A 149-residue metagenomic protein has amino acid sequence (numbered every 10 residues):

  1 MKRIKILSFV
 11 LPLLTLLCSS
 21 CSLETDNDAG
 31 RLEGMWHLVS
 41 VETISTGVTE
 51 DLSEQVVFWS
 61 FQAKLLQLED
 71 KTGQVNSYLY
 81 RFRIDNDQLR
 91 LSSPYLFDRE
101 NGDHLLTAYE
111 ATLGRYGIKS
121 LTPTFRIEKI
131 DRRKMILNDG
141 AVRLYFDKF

Functional and structural regions predicted by a protein language model:
M1-V10: Bacterial N-terminal signal peptides that target proteins for export
L11-T15: Residue-level signal for mature regions of secreted extracellular proteins and peptides
L17-S20: C-terminal motif of bacterial Sec signal peptides marking the signal peptidase cleavage site
S22-H37: N-terminal helix-cap/turn-to-beta initiation motif at the start of protein domains
E33-M35, Q62-Q67, I130-I136: Short, hydrophobic/aromatic-rich segments at coil-to-beta transitions
E42-S53, K64-I130: Contiguous, well-ordered beta-strand patches that form the walls/edges of small beta-barrel/beta-sandwich domains
L79-D87, I130-F149: Edge beta-strand at a domain terminus
